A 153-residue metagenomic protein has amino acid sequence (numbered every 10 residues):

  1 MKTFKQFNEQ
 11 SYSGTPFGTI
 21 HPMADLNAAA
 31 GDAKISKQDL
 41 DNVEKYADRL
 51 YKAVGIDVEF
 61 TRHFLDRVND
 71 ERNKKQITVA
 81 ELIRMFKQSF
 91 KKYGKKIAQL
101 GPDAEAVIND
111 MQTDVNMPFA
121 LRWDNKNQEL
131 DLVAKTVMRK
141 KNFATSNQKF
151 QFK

Functional and structural regions predicted by a protein language model:
K2-K153: Ribonuclease/tRNase effector modules and their secretory precursors
